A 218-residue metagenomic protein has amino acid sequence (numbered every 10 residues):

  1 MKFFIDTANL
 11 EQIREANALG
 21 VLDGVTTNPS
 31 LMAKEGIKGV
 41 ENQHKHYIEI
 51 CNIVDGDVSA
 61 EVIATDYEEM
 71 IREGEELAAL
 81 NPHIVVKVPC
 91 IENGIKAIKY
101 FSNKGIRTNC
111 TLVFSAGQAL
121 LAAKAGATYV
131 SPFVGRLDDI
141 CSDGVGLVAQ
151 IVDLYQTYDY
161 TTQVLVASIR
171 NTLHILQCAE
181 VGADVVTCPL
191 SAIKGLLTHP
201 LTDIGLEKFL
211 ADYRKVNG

Functional and structural regions predicted by a protein language model:
F3-I5, N9-I13, L19-V21, T27-Y100 (+1 more regions): Active-site beta->alpha loop and helix N-cap motifs at the rims of alpha/beta catalytic domains
I5, A60-I63, K87-C90, T111 (+3 more regions): Glycine- and other small-residue-rich loops at beta-strand/loop junctions that grip anionic moieties
E11-L19, E69-E73, A97, S115-A125 (+1 more regions): Catalytic cores of alpha/beta
G20-G24, L80-I84, Y100-N109, K124-S131 (+1 more regions): Glycine-enriched alpha-helix->loop->beta-strand junction motifs that scaffold or abut catalytic
N28, V86, A122, C178 (+1 more regions): Conserved, mostly hydrophobic/aromatic
P29-A33, L112, T128-I140, V181-T202: Glycine-rich phosphate-binding active-site loops on the catalytic face of alpha/beta enzymes
H44-V58, I95-T108, G144-V164, E207-G218: Alpha-helix-loop-beta-strand connector modules within alpha/beta enzyme cores
Y155-G218: C-terminal alpha-helical cap/extension of soluble enzyme domains
